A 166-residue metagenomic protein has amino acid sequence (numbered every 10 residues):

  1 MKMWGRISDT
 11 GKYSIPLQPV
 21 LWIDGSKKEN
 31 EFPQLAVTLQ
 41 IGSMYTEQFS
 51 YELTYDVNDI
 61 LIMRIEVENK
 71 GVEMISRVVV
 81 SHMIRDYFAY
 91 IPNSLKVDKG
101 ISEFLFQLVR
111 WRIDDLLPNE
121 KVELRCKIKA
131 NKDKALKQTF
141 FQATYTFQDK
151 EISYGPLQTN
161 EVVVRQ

Functional and structural regions predicted by a protein language model:
M1-Q166: Exported/extracytosolic protein signature
